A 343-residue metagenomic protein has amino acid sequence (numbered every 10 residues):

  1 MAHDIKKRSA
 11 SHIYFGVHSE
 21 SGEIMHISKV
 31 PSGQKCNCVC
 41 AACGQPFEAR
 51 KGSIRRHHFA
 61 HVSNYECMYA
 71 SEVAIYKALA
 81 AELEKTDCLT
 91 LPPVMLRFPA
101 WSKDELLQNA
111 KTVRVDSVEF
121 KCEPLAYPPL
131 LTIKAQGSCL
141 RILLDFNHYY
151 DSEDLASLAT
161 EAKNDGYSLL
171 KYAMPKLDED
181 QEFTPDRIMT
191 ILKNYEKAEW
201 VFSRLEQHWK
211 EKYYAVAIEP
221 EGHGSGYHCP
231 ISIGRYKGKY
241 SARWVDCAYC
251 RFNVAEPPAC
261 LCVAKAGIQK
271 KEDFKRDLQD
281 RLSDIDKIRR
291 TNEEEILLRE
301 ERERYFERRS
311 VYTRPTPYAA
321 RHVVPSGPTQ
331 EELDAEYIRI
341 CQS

Functional and structural regions predicted by a protein language model:
M1-T86: N-terminal cysteine/histidine-rich coordination modules
S19, I133-G137, I233-R235: Short acidic, glycine-rich loop/turn motifs
S32, E123-A126, R243: A short catalytic or substrate-binding loop motif that flags glycine-/basic-rich loops and adjacent residues that bind
S53-R97, K265-N292: Short microdomains enriched in Cys/His and/or Lys/Arg
L91-L143: Active-site metal-binding core of divalent-cation-utilizing nuclease and nuclease-like domains
L143-D145, Y172-A173: Conserved beta-strand segments of the P-loop GTPase G domain that flank and frequently precede/overlap
F146-D151: Short acidic, S/G/P-rich loop/turn micro-motifs used as interaction or catalytic elements
S152-S343: Non-catalytic C-terminal interaction segments of nucleic acid-processing enzymes
